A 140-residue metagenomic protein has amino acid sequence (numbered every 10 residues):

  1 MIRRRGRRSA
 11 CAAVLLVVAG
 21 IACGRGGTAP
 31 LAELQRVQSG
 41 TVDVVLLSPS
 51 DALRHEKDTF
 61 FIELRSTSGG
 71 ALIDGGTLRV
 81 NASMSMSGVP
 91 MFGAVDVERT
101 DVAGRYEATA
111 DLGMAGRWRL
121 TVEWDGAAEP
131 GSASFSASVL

Functional and structural regions predicted by a protein language model:
M1-A22: Sec-dependent bacterial lipoprotein signal peptides
G24-L140: Contiguous segments within soluble domain cores/interaction surfaces
